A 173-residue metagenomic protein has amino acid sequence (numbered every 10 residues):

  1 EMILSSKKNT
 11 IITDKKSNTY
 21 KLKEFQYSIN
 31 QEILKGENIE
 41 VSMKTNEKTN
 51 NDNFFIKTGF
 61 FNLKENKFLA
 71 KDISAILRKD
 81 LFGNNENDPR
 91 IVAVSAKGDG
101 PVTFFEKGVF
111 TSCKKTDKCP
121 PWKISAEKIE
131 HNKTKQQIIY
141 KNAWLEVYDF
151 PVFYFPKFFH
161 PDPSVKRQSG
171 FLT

Functional and structural regions predicted by a protein language model:
E1-T173: Structural signature for solvent-exposed beta-strand/loop edge elements and short helix-capping sites, enriched
